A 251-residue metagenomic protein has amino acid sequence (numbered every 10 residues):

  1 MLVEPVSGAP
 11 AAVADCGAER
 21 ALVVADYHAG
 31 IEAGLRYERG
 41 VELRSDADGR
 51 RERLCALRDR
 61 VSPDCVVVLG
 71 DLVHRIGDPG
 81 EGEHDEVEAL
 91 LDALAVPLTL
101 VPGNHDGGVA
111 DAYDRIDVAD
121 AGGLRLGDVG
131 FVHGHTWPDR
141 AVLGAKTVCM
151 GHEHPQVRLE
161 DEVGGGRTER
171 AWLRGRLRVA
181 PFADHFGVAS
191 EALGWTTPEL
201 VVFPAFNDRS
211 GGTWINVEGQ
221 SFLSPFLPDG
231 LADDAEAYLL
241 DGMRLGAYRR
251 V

Functional and structural regions predicted by a protein language model:
M1-L22, R249: Zn-dependent metallo-beta-lactamase
C16, V61-S62, V142-G144: Glycine-rich phosphate-binding loop signature in dinucleotide/nucleotide-binding domains
A21-H28, D128-H135, V148-M150, V201-P204: Active-site-proximal beta-strand elements of phosphoester/diester hydrolases
L22-Y27, I31-D128: Core catalytic region of metal-dependent phosphoesterases/phosphodiesterases, especially metallo-beta-lactamase-like
G30-E32, H74-I76, N104-A112, W137-A141 (+2 more regions): Active-site environment of divalent metal-dependent phosphoester hydrolases
L91-L94, A141-G144, W195-T196: Short, conserved loop/helix-junction motifs that constitute active-site signature segments in enzyme catalytic cores
R115-H185: A contiguous pocket-lining binding segment that forms or flanks enzyme active sites
E160-V251: Acidic, His/Gly-rich catalytic cores of divalent-metal-dependent hydrolytic chemistry
